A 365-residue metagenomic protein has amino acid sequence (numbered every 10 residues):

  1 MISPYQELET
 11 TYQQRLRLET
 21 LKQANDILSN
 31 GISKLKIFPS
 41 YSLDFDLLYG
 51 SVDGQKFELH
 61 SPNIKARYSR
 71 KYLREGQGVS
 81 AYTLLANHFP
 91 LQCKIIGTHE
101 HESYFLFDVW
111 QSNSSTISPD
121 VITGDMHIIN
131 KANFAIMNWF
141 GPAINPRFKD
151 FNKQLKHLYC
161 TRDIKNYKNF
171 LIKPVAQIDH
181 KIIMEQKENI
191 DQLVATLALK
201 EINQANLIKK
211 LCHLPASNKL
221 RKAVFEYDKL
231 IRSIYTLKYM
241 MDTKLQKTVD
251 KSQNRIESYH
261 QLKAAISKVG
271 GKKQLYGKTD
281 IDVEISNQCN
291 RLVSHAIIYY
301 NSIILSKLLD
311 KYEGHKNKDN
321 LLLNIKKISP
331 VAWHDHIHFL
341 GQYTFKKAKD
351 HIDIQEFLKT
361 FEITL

Functional and structural regions predicted by a protein language model:
M1, S51-Q55, L106, I122-H127: Short, conserved catalytic/metal-binding motifs centered on acidic residues
M1-D46: Electropositive nucleic-acid engagement tracts
T10-Y12, L59-P62, Q92, A132 (+1 more regions): Short helix/loop capping segments that flank catalytic or ligand/cofactor-binding pockets
L35-L106: Active-site cores of enzymes that catalyze phosphoryl transfer or operate on phosphate-rich substrates
E102-V121: Short, basic/hydrophobic alpha-helical segments
I122-A132, K149-L155: Acidic, metal-coordinating catalytic cores used for nucleic-acid/nucleotide bond scission and strand-transfer chemistry
G141-K181: Helix-centered, glycine/charged polyanion-binding patches within enzymatic domains that contact phosphate-containing
K168-L365: Long, compositionally biased intrinsically disordered regions
